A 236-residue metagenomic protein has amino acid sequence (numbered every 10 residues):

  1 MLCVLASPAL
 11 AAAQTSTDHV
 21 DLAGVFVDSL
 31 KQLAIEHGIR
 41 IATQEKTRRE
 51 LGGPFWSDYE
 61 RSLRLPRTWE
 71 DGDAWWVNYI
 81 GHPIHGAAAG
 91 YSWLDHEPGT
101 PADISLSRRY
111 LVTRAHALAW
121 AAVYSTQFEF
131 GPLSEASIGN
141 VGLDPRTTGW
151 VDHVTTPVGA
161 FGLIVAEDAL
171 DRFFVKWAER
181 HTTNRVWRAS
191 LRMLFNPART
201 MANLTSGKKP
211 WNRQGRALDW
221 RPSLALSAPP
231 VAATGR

Functional and structural regions predicted by a protein language model:
M1-P8: Bacterial N-terminal signal peptides
A13-R236: Hydrophobic alpha-helical membrane segments
